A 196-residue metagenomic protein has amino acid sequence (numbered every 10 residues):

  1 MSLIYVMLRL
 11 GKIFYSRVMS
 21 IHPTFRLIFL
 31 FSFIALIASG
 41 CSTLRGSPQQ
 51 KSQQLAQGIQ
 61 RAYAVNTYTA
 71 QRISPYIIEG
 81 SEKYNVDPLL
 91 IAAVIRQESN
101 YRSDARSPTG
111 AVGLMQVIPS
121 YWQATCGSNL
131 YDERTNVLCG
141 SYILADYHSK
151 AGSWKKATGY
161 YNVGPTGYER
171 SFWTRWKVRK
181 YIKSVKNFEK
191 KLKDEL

Functional and structural regions predicted by a protein language model:
F14-I28: Bacterial N-terminal signal peptides that target proteins for export
I28-I34: Sec-dependent N-terminal signal peptides
S42-S99: Export/targeting segments at the very N-terminus of extracytoplasmic proteins
Q54, R72, Y76-E79, L89-L90 (+6 more regions): Extracytoplasmic/secreted proteins, especially bacterial periplasmic and envelope-associated proteins
Q97-S99, S120, I143, S153-Y181: Acidic helix/loop microenvironments that form the catalytic cleft of cell-wall polysaccharide enzymes
P108-T125, G140: Substrate-binding/active-site groove segments that recognize and process beta-1,4-linked N-acetyl-hexosamine
G127-N136: A short, structured beta-strand-centered segment in the mid-to-C-terminal lobe of catalytic cores from group-transfer
